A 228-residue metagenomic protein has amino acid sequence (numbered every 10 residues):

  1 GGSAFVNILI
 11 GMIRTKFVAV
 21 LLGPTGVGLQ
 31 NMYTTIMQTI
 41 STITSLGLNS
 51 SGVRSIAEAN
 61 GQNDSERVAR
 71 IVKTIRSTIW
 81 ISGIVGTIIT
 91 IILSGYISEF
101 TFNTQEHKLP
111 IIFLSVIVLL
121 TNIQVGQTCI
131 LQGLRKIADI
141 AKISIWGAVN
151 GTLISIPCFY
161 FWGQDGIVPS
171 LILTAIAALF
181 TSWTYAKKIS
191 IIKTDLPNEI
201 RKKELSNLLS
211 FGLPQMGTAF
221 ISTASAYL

Functional and structural regions predicted by a protein language model:
G1-R54, T87-I91, I117, A148-T152 (+2 more regions): Signature of the first transmembrane helix
G1-V6, I111-I117, I130-I156, V168 (+1 more regions): Alpha-helical transmembrane segments of multi-pass membrane transporters/permeases
K16, L46-Q62, G133, I191-T194: Helix-loop junctions and terminal segments of transmembrane helices in multi-pass membrane transport/translocation
A19, S98, Q132, C158-F159: Helix-capping/transition residues at the boundaries of transmembrane alpha-helices and the short helical linkers
P24-Q30, Q62-T74, I84-S115, Y160-P169: Membrane-interface helix-capping segments at transmembrane helix termini in multi-pass transporters
I36-S41, S77-I81, K108-F113, R135-D139 (+1 more regions): Short alpha-helical transmembrane interface motifs in multi-pass membrane proteins
I88, I92, N103-Q127, A141-I145 (+1 more regions): Alpha-helical transmembrane segments of multi-pass membrane proteins
S182-Y227: Interhelical loop/hinge segments that connect adjacent transmembrane helices in multipass membrane
